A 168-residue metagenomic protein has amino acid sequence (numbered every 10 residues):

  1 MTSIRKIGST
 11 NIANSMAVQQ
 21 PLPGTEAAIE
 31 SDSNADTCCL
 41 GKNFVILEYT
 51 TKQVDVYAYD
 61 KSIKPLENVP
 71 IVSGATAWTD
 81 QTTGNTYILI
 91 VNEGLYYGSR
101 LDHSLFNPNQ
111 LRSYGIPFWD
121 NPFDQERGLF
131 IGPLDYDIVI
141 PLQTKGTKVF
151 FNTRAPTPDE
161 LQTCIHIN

Functional and structural regions predicted by a protein language model:
M1-T25, S31, G146-N168: Intrinsically disordered, low-complexity interaction arms of viral/retroelements and related host proteins
T2-I7, L47, I88-L89: Hydrophobic transmembrane signal anchors and adjacent membrane-proximal interface regions, especially in viral
G8-D60, G94-N107: Aspartyl protease active-site motif detector
Y49-K52, P65-N168: Aspartic protease core domain of the pepsin/retropepsin superfamily
